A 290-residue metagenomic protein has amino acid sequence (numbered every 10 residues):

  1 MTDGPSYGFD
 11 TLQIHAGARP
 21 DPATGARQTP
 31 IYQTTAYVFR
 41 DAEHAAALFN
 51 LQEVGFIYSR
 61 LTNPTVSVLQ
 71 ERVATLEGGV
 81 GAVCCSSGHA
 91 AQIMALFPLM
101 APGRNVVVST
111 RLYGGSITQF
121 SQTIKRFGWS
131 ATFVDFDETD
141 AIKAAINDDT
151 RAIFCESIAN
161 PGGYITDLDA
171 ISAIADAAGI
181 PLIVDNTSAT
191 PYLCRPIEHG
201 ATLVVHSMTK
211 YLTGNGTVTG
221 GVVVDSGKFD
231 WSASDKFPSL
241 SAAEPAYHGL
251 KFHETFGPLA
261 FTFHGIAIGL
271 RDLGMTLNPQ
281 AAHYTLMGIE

Functional and structural regions predicted by a protein language model:
M1-E53: N-terminal glycine-rich, Lys/His-bearing helix-loop that initiates the first secondary-structure elements of many
T2-G4, Q13-H15, R19-P22, A82-E290: Conserved PLP-enzyme active-site core in the AAT-like
Y7, A26-R27, S67, G78 (+1 more regions): Short, basic and Ser/Thr-rich N-terminal targeting/leader segments
F9, E43-H44, E53-F56, H206-S207 (+2 more regions): Residue-level signal for pocket-adjacent positions within structured domains
A36, D41-I93, G115-T123: Conserved N-terminal alpha-helix of the aminotransferase class I/II PLP-enzyme fold
